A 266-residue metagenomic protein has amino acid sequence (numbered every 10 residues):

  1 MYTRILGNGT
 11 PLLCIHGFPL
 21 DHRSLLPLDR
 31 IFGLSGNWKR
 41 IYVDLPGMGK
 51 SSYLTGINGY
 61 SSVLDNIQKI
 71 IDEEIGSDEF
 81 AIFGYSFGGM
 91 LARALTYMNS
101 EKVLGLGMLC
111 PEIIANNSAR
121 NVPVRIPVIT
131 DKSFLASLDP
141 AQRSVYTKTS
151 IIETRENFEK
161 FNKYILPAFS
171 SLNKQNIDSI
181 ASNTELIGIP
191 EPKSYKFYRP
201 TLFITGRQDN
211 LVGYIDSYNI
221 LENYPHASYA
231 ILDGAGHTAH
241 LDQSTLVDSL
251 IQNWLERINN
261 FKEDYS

Functional and structural regions predicted by a protein language model:
I5-S52: Conserved HGGG/HGGXW glycine-rich cap/lid loop of the alpha/beta-hydrolase fold
G36-F83, S249: Active-site loop/oxyanion-hole signature of alpha/beta-hydrolase fold enzymes
G84-G88, A92: Gly/Ala-rich beta-loop-alpha elbow adjacent to hydrolase catalytic centers
R93, Y97, G105-A136: Flexible "cap/lid" loop of the alpha/beta hydrolase fold
A119, S137-Y195: Conserved alpha/beta-hydrolase catalytic His-Asp/Glu region
F197, F203-T205, D209: Short beta-strand/loop motif that positions the catalytic acidic residue of the alpha/beta-hydrolase fold
N210-D216: Conserved alpha/beta-hydrolase "acid-adjacent" motif
A235-D248: Catalytic histidine-centered segment of alpha/beta-hydrolase-like enzymes
